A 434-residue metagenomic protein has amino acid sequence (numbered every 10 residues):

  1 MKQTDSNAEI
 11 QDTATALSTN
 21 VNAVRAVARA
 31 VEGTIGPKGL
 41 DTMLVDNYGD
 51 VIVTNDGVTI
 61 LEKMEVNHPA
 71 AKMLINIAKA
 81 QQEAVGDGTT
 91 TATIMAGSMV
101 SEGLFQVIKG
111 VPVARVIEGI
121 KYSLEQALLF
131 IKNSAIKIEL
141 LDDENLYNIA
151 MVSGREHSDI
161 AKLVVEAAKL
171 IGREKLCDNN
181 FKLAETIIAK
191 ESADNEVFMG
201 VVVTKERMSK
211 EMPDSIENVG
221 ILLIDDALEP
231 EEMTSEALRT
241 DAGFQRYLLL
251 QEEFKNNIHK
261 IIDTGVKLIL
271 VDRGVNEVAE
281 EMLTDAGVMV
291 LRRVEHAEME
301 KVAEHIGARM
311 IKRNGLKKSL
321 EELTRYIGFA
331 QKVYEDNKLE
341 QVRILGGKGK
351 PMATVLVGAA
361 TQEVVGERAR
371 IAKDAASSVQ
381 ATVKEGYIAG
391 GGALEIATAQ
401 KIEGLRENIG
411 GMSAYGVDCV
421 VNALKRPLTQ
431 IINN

Functional and structural regions predicted by a protein language model:
M1-N434: Core, soluble structural subunits of large cytosolic macromolecular machines
